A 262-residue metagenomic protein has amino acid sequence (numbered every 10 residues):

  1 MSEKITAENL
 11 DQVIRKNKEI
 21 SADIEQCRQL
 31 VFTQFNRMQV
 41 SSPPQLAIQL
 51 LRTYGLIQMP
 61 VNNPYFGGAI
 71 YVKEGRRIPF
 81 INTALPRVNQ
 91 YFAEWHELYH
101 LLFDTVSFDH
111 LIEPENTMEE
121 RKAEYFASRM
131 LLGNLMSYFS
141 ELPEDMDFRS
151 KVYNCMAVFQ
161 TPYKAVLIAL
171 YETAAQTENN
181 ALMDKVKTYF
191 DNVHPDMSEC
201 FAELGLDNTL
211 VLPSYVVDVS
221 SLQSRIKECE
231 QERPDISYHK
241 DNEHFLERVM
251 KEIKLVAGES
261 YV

Functional and structural regions predicted by a protein language model:
M1-V262: Active-site hotspot residues in diverse enzymes, especially metal/ion-binding acidic/histidine motifs
